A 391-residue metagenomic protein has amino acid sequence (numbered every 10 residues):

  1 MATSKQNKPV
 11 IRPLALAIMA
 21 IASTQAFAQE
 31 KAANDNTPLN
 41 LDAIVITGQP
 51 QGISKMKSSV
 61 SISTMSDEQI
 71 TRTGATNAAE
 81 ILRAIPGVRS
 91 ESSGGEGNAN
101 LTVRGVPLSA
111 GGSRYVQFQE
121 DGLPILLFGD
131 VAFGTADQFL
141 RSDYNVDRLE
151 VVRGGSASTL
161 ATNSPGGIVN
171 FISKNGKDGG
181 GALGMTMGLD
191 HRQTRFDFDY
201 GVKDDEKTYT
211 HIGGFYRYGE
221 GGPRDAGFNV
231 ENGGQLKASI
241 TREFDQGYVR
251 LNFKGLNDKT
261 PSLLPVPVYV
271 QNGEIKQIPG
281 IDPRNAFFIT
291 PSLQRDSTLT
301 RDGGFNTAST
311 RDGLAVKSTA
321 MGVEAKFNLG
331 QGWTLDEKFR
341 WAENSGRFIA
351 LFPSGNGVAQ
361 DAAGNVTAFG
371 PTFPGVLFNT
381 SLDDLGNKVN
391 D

Functional and structural regions predicted by a protein language model:
M1-I85: N-terminal Sec signal peptide and the immediately downstream disordered periplasmic leader that contains the TonB box
K31, S54, A79-P124: Extracytoplasmic beta-strand/coil segments of soluble accessory domains associated with Gram-negative outer-membrane
D42, A99, G167, G181 (+3 more regions): Hydrophobic, lipid-facing positions within transmembrane beta-strands of outer-membrane proteins
I70, L82, L149-E150, V169-F171: Non-catalytic regulatory/gating segments with a bias toward low-complexity or hydrophobic composition
P124-R153: Short acidic/polar hinge/loop motifs at secondary-structure boundaries that mediate gating or recognition
S156, I168-K203, G214-Y216, G221-D225: Short strand-turn segments of transmembrane beta-barrel domains in outer membranes, especially the first one or two
M185-H191, V202, Y216-E220, F244-Q246 (+2 more regions): Transmembrane beta-strands of outer-membrane beta-barrel pores
L236-E243, Y248-E324, R347-N390: Acidic/polar loop-and-plug regions of large Gram-negative outer-membrane beta-barrel proteins
